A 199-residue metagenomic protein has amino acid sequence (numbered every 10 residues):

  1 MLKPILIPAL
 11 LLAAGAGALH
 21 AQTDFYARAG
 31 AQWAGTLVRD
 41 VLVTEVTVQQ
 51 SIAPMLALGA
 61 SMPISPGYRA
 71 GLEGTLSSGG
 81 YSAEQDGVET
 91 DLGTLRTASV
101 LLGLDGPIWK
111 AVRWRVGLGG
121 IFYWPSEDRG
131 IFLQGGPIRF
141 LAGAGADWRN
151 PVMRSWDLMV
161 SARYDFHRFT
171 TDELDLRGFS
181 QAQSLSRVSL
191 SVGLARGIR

Functional and structural regions predicted by a protein language model:
M1-D24, R199: Cleavable N-terminal export/targeting peptides
H20-Y81, F122, R187-R199: Short glycine/proline- and aromatic-enriched beta-strand/turn motifs that initiate or cap beta-hairpins
A21-A27, P66-A70, K110-V116, I138 (+2 more regions): Outer-envelope beta-barrel architecture signal
F25, I52-L58, R96-L102, I138-A144 (+2 more regions): Hydrophobic, lipid-facing positions within transmembrane beta-strands of outer-membrane proteins
L37-E45, Y81-E89, P125-Q134, T170-R177: Outer-membrane beta-barrel translocator domains and adjoining extracellular loop/strand segments of Gram-negative
E45-I52, V88-R96, I131-I138, F179-S186: Replace "Gram-negative outer membrane beta-barrel proteins" with "bacterial and organellar outer membrane beta-barrel
V46, A83, A142-R199: Predominantly the C-terminal beta-signal and adjacent terminal strand-loop region of outer-membrane beta-barrel
P66-G103, L185: Mid-chain, structured segments of secreted extracytoplasmic proteins
